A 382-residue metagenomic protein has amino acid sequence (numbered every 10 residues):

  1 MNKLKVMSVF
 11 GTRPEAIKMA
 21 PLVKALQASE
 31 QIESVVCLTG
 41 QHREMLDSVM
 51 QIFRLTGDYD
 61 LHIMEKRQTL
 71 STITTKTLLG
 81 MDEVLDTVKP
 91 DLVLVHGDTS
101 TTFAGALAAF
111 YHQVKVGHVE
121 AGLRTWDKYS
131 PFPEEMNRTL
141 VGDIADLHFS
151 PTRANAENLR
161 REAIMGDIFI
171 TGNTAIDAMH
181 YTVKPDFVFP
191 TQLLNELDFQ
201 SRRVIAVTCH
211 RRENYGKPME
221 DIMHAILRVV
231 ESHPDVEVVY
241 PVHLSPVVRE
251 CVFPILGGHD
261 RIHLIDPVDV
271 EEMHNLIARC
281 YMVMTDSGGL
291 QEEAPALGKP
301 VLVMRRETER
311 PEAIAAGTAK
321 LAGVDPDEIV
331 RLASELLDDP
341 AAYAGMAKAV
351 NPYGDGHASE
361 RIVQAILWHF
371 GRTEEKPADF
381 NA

Functional and structural regions predicted by a protein language model:
L4-F10, A16-A25, V49, I63-I164: Active-site and donor-binding regions of nucleotide-sugar-utilizing enzymes
S29-V35, H233-V238: A generic structural motif
E30-G80: Conserved nucleotide-sugar phosphate-binding/catalytic loop shared by glycosyltransferases and other
T39, R43-E44, I144-P218, A322 (+1 more regions): A nucleotide-sugar donor-handling region in carbohydrate enzymes
H42-V49, Q68, F187-R279: Donor-nucleotide binding loops and adjacent catalytic segments primarily of GT-B fold Leloir glycosyltransferases
V95-H96, H118, H148, N275-I314: A donor-sugar binding/catalytic signature common to diverse glycosyltransferases and related nucleotide-sugar
R310-E335, M346-G356: Change "using UDP/GDP/dTDP sugars" to "using nucleotide sugars
D338-A382: C-terminal amphipathic helix plus adjacent low-complexity, charged tail appended to glycosyltransferase catalytic
